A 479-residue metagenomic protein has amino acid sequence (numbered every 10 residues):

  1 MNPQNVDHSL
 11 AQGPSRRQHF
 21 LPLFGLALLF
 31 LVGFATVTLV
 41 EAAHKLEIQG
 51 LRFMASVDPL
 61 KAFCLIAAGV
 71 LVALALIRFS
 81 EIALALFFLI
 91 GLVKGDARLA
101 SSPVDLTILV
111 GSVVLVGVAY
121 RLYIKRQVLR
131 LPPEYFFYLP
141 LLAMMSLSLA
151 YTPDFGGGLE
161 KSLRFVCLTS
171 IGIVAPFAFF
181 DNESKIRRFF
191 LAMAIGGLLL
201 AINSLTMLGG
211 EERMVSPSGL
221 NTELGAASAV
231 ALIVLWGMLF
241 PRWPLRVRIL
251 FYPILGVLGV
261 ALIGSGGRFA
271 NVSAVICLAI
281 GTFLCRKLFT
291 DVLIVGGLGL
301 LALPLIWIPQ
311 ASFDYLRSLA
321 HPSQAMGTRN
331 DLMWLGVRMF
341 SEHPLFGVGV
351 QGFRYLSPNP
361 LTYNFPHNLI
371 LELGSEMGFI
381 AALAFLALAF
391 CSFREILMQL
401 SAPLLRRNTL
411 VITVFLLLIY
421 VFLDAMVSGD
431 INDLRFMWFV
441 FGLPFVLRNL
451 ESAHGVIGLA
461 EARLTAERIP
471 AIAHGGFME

Functional and structural regions predicted by a protein language model:
N2-D7, S15-A35, I66-L74, L142-A150 (+6 more regions): Alpha-helical transmembrane segments of multi-pass inner-membrane proteins
Q12-L29, V57-K61, R78-S80, P133: N-terminal membrane topogenic signal
L31-T38, A42, L115-V116, I233 (+2 more regions): Transmembrane alpha-helices of multi-pass inner-membrane enzymes
L31-T38, L71-K161, L418-F422, G475-E479: N-terminal hydrophobic segments of proteins, predominantly signal-anchor/transmembrane helices of inner/organellar
E41-H44, S56, A97-I108, G157-K161 (+4 more regions): Helix-loop-helix junctions and helix-breaking kinks within/between transmembrane helices of multi-pass membrane
L122-R130, F177-F189, L239-V247, R286-T290 (+3 more regions): Membrane-interface junctions at the ends of membrane-embedded or membrane-associated helices
A311-M377, I396-L400: Long extracytoplasmic/lumenal interhelical loops at the membrane interface of multi-pass membrane proteins
F379-Y420, R448-L450: Hydrophobic transmembrane alpha-helices and their immediate junctions
